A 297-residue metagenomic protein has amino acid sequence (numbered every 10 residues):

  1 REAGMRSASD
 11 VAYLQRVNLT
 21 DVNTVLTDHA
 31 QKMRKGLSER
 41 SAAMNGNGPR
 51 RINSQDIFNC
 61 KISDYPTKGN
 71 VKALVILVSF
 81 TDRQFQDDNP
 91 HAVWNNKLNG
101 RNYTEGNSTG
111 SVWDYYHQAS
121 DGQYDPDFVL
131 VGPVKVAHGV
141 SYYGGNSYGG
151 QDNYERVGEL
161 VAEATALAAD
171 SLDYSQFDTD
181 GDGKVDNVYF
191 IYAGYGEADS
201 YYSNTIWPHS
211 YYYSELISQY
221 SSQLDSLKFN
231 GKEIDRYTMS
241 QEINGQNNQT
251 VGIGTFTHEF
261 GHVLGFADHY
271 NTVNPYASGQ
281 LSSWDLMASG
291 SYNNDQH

Functional and structural regions predicted by a protein language model:
R1-K232: Zymogen propeptides/activation segments of proteases
N187-Y189, A193-H297: Extracellular hydrolytic enzyme modules, especially secreted metalloproteases of the metzincin/thermolysin-like class
